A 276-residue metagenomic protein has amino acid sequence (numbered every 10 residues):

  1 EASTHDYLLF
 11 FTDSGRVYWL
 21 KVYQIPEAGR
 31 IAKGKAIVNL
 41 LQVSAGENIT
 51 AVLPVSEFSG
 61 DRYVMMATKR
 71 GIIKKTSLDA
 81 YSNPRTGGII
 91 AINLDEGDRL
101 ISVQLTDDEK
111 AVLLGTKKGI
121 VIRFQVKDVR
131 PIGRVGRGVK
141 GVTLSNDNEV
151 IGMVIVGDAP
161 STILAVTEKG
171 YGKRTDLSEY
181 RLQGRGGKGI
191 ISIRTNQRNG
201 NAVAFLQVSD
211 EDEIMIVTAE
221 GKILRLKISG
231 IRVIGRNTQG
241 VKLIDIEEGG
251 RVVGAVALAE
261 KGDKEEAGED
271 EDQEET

Functional and structural regions predicted by a protein language model:
E1-T276: C-terminal interaction appendages of subunits in large macromolecular complexes
